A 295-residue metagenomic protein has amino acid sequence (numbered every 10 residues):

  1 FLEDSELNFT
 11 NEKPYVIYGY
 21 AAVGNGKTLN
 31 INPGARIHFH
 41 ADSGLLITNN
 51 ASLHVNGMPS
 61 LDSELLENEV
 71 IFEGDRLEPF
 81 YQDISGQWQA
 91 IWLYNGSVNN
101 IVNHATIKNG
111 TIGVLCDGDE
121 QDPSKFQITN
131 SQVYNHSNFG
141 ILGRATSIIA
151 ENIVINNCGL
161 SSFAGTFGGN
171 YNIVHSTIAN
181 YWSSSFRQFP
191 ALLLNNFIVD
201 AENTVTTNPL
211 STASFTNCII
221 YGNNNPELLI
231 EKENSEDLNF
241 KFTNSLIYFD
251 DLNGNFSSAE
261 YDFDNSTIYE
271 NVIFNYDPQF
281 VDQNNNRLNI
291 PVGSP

Functional and structural regions predicted by a protein language model:
F1-G293: Beta-strand/loop edge motif enriched in small/polar residues
